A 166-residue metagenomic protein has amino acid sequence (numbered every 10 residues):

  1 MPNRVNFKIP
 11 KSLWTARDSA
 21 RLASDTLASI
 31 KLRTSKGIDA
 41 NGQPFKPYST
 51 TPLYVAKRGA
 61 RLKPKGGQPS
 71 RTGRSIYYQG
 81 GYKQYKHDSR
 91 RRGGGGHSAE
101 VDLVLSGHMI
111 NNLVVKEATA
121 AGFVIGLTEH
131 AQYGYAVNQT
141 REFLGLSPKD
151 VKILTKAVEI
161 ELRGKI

Functional and structural regions predicted by a protein language model:
M1-I166: Short, Lys/Arg-rich flexible segments
